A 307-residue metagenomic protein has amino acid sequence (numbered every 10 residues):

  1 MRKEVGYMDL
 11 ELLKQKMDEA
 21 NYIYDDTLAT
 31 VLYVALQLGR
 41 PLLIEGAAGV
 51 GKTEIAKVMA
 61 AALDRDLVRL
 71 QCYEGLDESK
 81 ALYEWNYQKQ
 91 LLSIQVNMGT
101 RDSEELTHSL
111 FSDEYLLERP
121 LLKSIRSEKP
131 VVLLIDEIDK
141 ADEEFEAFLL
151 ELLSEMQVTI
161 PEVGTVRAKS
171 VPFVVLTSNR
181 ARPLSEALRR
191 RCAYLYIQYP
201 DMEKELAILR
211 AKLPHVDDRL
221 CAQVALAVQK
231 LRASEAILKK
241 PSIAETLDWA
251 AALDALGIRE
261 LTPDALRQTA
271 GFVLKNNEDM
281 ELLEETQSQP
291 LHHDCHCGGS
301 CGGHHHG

Functional and structural regions predicted by a protein language model:
M1-G307: C-terminal regulatory/interaction module of P-loop NTP-utilizing enzymes
